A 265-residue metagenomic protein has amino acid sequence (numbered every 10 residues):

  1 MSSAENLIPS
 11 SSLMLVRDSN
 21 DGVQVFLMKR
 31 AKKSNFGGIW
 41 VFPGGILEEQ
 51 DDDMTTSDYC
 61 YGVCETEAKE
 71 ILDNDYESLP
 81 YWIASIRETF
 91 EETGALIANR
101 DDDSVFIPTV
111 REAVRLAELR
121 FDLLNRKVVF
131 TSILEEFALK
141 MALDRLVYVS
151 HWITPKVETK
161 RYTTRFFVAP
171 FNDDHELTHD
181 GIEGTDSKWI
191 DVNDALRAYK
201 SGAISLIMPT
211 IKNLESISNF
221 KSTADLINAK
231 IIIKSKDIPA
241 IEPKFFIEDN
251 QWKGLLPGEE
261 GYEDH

Functional and structural regions predicted by a protein language model:
M1-H265: N-terminal leader/linker segments that precede catalytic domains of diphosphate-processing enzymes
